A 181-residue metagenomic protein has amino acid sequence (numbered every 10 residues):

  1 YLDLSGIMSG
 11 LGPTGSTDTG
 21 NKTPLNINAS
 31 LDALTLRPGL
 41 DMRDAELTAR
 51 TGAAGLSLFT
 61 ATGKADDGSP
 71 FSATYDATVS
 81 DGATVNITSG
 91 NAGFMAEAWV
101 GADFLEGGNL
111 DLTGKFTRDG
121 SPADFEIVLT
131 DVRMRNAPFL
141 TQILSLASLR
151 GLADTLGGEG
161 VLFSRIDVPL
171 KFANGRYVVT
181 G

Functional and structural regions predicted by a protein language model:
Y1-I7: Extended assembly/interaction regions that build large supramolecular complexes
I7-V100, F104-G181: Solvent-exposed beta-strand/coil patches in large extracellular/periplasmic or lumenal scaffold regions
